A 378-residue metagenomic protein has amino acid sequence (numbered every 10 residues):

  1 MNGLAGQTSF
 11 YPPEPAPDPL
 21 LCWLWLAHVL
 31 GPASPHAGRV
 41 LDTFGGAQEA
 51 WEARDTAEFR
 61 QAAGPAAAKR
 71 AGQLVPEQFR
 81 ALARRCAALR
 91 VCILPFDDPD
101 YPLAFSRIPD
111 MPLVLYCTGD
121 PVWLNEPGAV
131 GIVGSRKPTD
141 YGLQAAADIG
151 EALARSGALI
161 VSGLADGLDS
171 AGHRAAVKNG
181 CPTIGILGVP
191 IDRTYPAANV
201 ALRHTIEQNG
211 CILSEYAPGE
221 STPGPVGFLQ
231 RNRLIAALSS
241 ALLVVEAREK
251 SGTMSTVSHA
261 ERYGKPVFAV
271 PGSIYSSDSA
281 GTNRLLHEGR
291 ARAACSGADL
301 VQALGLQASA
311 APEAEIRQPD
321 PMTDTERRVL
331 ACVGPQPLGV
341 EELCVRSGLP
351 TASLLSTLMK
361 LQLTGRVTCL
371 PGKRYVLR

Functional and structural regions predicted by a protein language model:
M1-D100, L285, T364-R366, P371-R378: Short, small/acidic-rich helices and loops at N termini and domain boundaries of DNA replication/processing enzymes
N2-P19, F96-R378: Glycine-biased, small-residue-rich flexible motifs in mid-sequence functional cores and linkers
